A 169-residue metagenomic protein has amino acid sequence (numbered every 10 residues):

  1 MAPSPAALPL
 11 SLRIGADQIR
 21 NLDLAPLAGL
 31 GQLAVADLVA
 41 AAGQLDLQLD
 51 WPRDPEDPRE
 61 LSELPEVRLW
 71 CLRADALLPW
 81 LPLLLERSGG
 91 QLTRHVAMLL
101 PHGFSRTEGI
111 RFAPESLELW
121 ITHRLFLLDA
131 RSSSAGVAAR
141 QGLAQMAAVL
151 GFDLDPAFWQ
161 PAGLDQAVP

Functional and structural regions predicted by a protein language model:
M1-P169: UBC/E2-like fold recognition across ubiquitin and ubiquitin-like conjugation systems, capturing catalytically active
